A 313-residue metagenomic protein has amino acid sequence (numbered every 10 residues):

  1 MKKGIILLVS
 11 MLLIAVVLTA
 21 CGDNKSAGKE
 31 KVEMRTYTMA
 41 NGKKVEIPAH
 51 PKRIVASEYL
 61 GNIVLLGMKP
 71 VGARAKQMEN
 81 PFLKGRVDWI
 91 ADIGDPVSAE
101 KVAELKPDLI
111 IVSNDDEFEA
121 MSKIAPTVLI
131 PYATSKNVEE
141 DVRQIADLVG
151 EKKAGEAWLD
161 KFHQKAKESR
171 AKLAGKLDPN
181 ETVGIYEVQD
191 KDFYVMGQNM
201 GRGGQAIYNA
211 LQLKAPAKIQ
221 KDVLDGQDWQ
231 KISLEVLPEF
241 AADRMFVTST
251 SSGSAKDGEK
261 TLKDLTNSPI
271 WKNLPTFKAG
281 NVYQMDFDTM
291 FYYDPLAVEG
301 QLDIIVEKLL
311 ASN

Functional and structural regions predicted by a protein language model:
M1-T19: Sec-dependent bacterial lipoprotein signal peptides
G4-I5, A20-A56, E156-Y186, T250 (+4 more regions): Bacterial Sec-exported substrate-binding components of ABC uptake systems
M39-N41, I90-A99, L224-S233: Short helix-initiation/N-cap motifs at beta->coil->alpha
V55-A103: A short, structured surface patch at a secondary-structure boundary
Q77-P81, V195-D228: Alpha-helical, coiled-coil/dimerization segments enriched in small aliphatic residues
V102-V112, P126, L237, A241-M245: Proline-aspartate-enriched helix->loop->beta-strand connector
K123-D192, N281, F291-N313: Extracytoplasmic substrate-binding proteins
D243-N313: Structured C-terminal subdomain patch of bacterial secreted/periplasmic proteins
